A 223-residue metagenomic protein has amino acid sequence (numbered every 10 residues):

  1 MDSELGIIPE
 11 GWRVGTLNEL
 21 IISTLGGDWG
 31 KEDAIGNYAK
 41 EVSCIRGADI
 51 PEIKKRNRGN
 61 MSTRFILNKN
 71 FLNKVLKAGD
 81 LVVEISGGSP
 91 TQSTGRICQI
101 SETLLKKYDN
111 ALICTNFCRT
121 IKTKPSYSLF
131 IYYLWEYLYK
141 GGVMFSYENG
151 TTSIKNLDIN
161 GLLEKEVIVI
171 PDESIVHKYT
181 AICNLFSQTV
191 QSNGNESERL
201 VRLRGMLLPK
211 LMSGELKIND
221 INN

Functional and structural regions predicted by a protein language model:
M1-W29, E173-E215, N219: Non-catalytic DNA-recognition/assembly elements of restriction-modification systems
L5-I7, L67, R119-T123, E164-I170 (+1 more regions): Short, well-ordered beta-strand elements within core beta-sheets of diverse protein domains
W12-R46, I159-G161, V167-I170: Extended boundary segments
N18-A34, A48-E84, G88-S89: Sequence-specific dsDNA recognition surfaces
G47-D49, S101, G161, N222: Short, small-residue-rich loop/turn micro-motifs
P51-S62, G87-C114, L129-Y133, G142-E148 (+1 more regions): Short, ligand-facing micro-motifs at secondary-structure edges
A111-C118, M144-H177: A short glycine-rich beta-alpha junction/loop motif
R119-K140: Glycine- and charge-enriched low-complexity intrinsically disordered segments
